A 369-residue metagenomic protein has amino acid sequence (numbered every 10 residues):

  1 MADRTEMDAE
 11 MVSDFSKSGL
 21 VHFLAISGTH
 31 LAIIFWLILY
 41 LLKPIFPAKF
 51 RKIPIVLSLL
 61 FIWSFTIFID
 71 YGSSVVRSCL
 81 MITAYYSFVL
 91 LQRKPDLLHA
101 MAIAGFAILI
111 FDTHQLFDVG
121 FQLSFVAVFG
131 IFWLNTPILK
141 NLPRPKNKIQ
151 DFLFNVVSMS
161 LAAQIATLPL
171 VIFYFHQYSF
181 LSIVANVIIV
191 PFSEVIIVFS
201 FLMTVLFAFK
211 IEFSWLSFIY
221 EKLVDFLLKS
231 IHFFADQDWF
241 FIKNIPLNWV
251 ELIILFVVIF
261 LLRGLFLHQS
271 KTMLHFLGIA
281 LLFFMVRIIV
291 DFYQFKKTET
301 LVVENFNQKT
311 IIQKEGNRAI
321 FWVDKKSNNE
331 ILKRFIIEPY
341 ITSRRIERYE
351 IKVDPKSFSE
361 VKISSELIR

Functional and structural regions predicted by a protein language model:
M1-M81, Y86, I165: Aromatic-rich juxtamembrane segments at the membrane interface
L24, L42-P47, S64-I69, S87-L91 (+4 more regions): Hydrophobic alpha-helical transmembrane segments
S27, Q177-F180, T342-R345: Short helix-loop junctions at transmembrane helix boundaries
F46-K49, K94, N141-D151, G264-L274: Membrane-interface helix-boundary motifs at transmembrane edges
L57-I62, M101-G105, T204, L274-L282: Central hydrophobic cores of alpha-helical transmembrane segments in multi-pass integral membrane proteins
Y71-I254: Internal transmembrane alpha-helical bundles of multi-pass membrane proteins
D238-V302: Glycine- and aromatic-enriched alpha-helical transmembrane segments of multi-pass membrane proteins
E304-R369: Extracytosolic and intramembrane catalytic regions of membrane-associated proteins in envelope/secretory systems
